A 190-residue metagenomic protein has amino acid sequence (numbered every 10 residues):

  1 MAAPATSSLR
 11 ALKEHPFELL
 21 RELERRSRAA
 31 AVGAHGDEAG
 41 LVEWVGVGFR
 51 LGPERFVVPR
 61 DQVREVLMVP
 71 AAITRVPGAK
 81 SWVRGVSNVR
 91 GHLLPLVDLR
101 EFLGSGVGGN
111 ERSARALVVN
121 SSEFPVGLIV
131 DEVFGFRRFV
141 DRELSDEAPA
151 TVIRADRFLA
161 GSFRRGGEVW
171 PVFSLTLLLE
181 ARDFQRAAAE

Functional and structural regions predicted by a protein language model:
M1-E190: An acidic, low-aromatic, low-complexity terminal/linker signal
